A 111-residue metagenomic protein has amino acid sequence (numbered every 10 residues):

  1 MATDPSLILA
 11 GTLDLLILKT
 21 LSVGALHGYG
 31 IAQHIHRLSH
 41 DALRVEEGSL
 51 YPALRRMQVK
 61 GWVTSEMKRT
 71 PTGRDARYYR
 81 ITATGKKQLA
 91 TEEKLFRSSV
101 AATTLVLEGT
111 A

Functional and structural regions predicted by a protein language model:
M1-A2, A111: Intrinsically disordered, low-complexity and often Lys/Arg-enriched segments
D4-P5, K68-T70: Short, solvent-exposed loop/turn elements at beta->coil junctions and helix N-caps that rim active or binding pockets
S6-S49: N-terminal helix-turn-helix DNA-binding core of bacterial DNA-binding proteins
L50-M57: Basic amphipathic alpha-helical segments that dock to polyanions
G61: Glycine-centered, phosphate/nucleic-acid-interacting loop/turn motifs that mediate DNA/RNA or nucleotide
S65: Short beta-strand "wing" residues that participate in macromolecule-binding interfaces
T70-E93: Basic, amphipathic "hinge/linker" alpha-helix immediately C-terminal to the N-terminal HTH DNA-binding motif
K87-A111: Amphipathic alpha-helical dimerization/coiled-coil segments that flank or bridge DNA-binding/regulatory modules
